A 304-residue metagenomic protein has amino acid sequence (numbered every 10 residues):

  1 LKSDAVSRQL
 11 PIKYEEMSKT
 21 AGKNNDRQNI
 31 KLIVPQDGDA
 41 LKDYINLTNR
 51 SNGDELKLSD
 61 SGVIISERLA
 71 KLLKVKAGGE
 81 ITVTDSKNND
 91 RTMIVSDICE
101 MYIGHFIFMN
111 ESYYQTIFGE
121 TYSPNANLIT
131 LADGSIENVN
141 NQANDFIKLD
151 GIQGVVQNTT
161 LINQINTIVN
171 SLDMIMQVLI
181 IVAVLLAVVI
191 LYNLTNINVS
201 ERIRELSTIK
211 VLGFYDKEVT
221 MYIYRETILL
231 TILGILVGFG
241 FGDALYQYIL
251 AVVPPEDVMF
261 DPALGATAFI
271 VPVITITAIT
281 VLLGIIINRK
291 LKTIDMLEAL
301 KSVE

Functional and structural regions predicted by a protein language model:
K2-R8, I12-E80, T92-I94, I98: Short beta-strand boundary microenvironments
K57, I98-S135, N140, N144 (+1 more regions): Small-residue transmembrane helix packing/gating motifs
G78, G213, G238: Conserved G/P- and acidic residue-centered "switch" motifs that form tight phosphate/ATP-binding loops in soluble
N138-V188, N198-E201, P254-E256: Peri-transmembrane interface segments
D173, A187-T231: Interfacial "coupling" helices/loops that link adjacent transmembrane helices in transporter permeases
D173-N193, T227-G238, A268-G284: Alpha-helical transmembrane segments of integral membrane proteins
Y222, I235-E298: Short helix-loop junctions at transmembrane helix boundaries
